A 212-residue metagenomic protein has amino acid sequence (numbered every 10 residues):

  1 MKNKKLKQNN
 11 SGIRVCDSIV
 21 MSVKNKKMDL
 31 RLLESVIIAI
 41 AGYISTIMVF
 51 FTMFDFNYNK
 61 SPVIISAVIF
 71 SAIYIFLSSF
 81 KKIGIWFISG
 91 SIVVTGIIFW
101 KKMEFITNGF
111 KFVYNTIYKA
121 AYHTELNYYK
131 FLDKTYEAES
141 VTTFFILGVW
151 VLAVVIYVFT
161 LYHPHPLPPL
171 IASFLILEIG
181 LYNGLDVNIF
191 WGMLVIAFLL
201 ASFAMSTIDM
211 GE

Functional and structural regions predicted by a protein language model:
K2-E212: Linear, non-domain "peripheral" regions
